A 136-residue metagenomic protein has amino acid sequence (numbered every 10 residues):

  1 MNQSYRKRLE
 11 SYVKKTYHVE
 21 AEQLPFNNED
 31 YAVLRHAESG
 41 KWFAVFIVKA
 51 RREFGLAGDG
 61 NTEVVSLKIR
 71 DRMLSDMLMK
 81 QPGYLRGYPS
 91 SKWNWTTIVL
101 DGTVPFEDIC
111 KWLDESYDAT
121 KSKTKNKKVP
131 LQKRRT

Functional and structural regions predicted by a protein language model:
M1-T136: Charge-dense, helix-prone N-terminal extensions
